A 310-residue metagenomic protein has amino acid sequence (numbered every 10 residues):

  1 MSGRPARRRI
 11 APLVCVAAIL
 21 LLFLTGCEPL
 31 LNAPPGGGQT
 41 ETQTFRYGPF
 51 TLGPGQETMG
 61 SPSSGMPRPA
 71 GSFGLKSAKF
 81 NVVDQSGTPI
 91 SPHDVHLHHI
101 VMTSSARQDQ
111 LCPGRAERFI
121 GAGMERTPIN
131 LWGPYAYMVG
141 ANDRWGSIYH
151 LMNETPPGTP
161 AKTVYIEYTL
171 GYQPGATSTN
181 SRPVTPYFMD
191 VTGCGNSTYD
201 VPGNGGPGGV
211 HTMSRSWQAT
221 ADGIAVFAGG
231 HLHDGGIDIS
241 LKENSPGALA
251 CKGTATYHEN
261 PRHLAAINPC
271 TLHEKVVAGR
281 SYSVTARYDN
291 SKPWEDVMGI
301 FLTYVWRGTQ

Functional and structural regions predicted by a protein language model:
M1-A17: N-terminal export and membrane-targeting signals
L24-G26: C-terminal motif of bacterial Sec signal peptides marking the signal peptidase cleavage site
E28-L30: Bacterial signal peptide processing site
A33-I224, G229-Q310: Beta-strand-centric surfaces of beta-sandwich/beta-rich domains
